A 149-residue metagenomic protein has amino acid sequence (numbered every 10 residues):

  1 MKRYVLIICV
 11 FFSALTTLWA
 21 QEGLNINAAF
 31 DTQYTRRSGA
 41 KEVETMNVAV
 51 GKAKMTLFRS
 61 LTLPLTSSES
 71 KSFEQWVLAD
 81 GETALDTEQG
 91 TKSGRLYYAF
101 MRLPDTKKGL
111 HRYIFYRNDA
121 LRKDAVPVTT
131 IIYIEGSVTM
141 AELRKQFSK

Functional and structural regions predicted by a protein language model:
M1-I26: Bacterial Sec-dependent N-terminal signal peptides
V5, V43-N47, E82-T83: An acidic, glycine-rich, mixed-charge low-complexity segment common to nucleic-acid enzymes
E22-F73: Early exported N-terminus immediately downstream of N-terminal targeting peptides
S60-H111: Mature extracytoplasmic domains of secretory-pathway proteins
L63-L65, N118-L121, E135-S137: Solvent-exposed coil/turn segments that connect beta secondary-structure elements in extracytoplasmic/periplasmic
K108-L110, K123-P127: Coil-to-beta-strand transition motifs
R112-N118, T129-I132: Short, hydrophobic/aromatic-rich beta-strand segments within well-structured domains
V126-K149: C-terminal partner/receptor-binding element of secreted or periplasmic proteins
